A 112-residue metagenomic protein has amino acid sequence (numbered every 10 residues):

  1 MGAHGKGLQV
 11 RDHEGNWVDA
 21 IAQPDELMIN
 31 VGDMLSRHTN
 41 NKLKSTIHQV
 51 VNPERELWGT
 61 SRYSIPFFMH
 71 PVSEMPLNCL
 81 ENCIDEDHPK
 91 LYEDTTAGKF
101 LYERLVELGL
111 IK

Functional and structural regions predicted by a protein language model:
M1-K112: C-terminal flanking tails of non-heme Fe-dependent oxygenases
